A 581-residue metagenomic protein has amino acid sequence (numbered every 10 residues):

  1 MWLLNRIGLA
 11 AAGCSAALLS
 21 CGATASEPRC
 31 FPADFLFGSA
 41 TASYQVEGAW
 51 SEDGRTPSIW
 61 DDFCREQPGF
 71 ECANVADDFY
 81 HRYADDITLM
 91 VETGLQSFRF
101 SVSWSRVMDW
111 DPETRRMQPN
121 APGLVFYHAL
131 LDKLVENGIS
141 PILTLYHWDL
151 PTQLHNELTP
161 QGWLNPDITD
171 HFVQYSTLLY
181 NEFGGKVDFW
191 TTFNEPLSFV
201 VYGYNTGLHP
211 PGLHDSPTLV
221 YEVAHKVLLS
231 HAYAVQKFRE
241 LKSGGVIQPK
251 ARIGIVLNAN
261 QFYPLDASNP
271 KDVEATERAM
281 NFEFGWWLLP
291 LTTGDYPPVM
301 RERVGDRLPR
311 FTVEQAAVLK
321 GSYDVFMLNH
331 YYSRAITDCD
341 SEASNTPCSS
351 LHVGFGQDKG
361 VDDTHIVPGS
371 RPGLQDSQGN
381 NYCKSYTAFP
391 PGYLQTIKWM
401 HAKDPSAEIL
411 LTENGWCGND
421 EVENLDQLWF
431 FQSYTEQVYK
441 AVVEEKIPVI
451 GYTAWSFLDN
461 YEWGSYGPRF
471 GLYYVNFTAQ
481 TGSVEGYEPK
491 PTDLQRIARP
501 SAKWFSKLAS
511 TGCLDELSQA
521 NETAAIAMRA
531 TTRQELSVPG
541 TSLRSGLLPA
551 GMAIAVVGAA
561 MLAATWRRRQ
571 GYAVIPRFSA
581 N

Functional and structural regions predicted by a protein language model:
A12-P28: N-terminal signal peptide
S26-Q67, D111-P112, L124-A527: Active-site region of glycoside hydrolase catalytic domains
T56-T93: Aromatic- and Gly/Pro-rich amphipathic surface segment
R82-S103, V325, K403: Catalytic domains of carbohydrate-active enzymes, especially glycoside hydrolases
T93-G123, L143-Y146: Aromatic-lined carbohydrate-binding/catalytic grooves of carbohydrate-active enzymes
T531-G551: Extracellular juxtamembrane-to-transmembrane boundary of type I single-pass membrane glycoproteins
A555-R568: Single-pass type I membrane-protein transmembrane alpha-helix
Q570-N581: Cytoplasmic C-terminal tails of single-pass
